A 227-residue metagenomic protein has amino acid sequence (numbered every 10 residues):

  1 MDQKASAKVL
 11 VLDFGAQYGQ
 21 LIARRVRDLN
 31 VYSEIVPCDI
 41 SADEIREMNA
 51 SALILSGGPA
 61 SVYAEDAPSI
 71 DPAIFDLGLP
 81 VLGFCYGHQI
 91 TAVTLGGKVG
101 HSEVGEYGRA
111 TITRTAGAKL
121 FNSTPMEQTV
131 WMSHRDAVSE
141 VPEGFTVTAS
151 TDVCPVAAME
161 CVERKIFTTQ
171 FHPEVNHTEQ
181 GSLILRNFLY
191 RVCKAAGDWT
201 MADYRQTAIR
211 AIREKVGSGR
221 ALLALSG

Functional and structural regions predicted by a protein language model:
M1-A52, P59-V62, S69-I70, F75-L77 (+1 more regions): RNA-binding accessory domains that recognize and position tRNA/RNA substrates
G83, G87, A92: Gly/Ala-rich beta-loop-alpha elbow adjacent to hydrolase catalytic centers
